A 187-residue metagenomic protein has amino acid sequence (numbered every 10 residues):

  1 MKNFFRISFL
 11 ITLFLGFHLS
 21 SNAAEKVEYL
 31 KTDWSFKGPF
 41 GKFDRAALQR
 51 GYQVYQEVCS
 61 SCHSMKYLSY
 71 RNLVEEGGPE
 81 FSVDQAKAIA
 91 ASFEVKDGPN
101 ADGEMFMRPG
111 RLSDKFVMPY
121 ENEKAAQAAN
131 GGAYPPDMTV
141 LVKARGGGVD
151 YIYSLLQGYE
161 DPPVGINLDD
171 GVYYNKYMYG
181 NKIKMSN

Functional and structural regions predicted by a protein language model:
K2-F9, L13-K42: Post-cleavage N-terminal segment of exported redox proteins
E28-L30, G110, G132, Y177-N181: A short, polar/charged loop/turn motif at coil->beta-strand junctions and beta-hairpin connectors
E28-Q53, S64-V83: Electrostatic cytochrome c docking/interface patches
D44-A47, Y134, G148, I152: Stable alpha-helical elements in mature extracytoplasmic
Q53-M65, V117-E123, Y134-K143, Y151: C-type cytochrome heme c attachment motif
V58-Y70, Y159-P163: A generic secondary-structure signal for well-formed alpha-helical elements
L73-P135: Structured domain cores in non-transmembrane regions
V149-N187: Extracytoplasmic/lumenal ectodomains and periplasmic regions of secretory and membrane proteins
